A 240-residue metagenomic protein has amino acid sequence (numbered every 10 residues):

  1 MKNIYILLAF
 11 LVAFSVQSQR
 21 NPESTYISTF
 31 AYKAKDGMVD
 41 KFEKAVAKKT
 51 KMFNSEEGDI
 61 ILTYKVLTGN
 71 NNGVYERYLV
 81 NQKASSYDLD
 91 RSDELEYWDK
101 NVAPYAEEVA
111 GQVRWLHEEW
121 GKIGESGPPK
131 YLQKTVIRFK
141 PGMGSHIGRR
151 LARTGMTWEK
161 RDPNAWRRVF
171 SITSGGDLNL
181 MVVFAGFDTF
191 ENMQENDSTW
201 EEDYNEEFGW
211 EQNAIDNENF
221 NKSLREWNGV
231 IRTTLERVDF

Functional and structural regions predicted by a protein language model:
M1-E23: Bacterial Sec-dependent N-terminal signal peptides
S18-F240: Short S/T/G/P-rich N-terminal loop/turn motif that feeds into the first structured element of a domain
